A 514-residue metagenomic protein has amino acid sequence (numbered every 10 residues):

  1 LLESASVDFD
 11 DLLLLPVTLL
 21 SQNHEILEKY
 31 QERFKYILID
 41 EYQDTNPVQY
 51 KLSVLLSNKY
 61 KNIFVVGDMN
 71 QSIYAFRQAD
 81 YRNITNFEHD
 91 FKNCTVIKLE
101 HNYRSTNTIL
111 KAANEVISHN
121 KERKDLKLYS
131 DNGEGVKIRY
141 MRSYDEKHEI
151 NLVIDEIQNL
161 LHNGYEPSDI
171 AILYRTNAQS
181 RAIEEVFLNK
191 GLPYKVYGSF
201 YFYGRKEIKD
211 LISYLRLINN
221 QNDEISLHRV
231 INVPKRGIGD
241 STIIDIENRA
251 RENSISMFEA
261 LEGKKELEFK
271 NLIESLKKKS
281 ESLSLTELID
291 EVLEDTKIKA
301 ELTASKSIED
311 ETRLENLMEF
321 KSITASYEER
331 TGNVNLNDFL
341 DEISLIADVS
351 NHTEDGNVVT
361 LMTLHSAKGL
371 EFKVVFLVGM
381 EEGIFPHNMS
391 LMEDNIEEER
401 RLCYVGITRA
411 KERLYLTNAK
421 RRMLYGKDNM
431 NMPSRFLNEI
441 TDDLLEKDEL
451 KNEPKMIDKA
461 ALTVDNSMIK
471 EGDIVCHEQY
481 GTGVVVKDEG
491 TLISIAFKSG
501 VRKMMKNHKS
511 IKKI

Functional and structural regions predicted by a protein language model:
L1-N83, H101-S105, V292: Conserved helicase NTPase motor core
N70-A75, R104-S105, V196-N219, I231: Short alpha-helix plus adjacent loop in nuclease-associated cores
K92-T95, E100-P193, I218-N220, N466: Helicase P-loop NTPase motor core
E166, S180-L192, R205, I212-D443 (+1 more regions): Conserved helicase C-terminal RecA-like lobe
F385, S494-K512: A short macromolecule-binding patch
K447-I474: Mixed-charge, Lys/Arg-rich low-complexity intrinsically disordered regions
V475, G483-V485: Conserved hydrophobic positions within beta-strands
D488-I493: Short, conserved beta-turn/loop elements at beta-strand boundaries and strand-helix junctions
